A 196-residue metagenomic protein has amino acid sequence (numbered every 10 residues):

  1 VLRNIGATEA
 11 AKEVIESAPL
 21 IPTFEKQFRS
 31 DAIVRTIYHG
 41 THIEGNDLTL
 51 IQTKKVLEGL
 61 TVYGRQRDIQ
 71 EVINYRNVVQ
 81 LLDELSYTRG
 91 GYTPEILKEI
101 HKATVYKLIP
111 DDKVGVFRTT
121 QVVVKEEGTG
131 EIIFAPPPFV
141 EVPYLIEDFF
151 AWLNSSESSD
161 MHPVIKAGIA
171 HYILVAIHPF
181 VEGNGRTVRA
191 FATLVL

Functional and structural regions predicted by a protein language model:
V1-L196: FIC/Doc superfamily catalytic core
